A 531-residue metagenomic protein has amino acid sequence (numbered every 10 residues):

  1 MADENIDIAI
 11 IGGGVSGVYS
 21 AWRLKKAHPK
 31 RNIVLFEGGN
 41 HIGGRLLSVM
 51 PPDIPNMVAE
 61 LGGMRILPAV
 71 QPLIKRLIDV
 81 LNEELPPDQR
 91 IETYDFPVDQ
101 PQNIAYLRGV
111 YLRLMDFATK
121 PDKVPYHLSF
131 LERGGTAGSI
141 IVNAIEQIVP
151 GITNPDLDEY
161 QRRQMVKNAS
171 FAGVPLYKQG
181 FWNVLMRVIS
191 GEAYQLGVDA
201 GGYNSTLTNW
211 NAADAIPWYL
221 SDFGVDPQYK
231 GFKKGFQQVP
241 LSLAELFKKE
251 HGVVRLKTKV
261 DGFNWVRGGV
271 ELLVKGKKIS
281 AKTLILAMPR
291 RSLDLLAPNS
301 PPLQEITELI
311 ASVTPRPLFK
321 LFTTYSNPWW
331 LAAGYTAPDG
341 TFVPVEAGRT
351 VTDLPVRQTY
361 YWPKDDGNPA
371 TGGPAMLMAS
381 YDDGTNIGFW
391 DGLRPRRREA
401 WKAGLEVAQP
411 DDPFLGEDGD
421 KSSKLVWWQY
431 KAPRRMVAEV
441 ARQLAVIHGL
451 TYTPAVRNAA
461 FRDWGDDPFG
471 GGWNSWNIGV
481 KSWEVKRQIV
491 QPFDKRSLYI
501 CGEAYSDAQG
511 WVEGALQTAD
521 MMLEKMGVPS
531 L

Functional and structural regions predicted by a protein language model:
D3-L35: N-terminal Rossmann-like FAD-binding beta1-loop-alpha1 element of flavoenzymes
V15-S16, N40-I42, I66, Q71 (+10 more regions): Short, solvent-exposed loop/turn segments at secondary-structure junctions
Y19, G269, Y335-L531: Conserved flavin/dinucleotide-binding core of flavoenzymes
K25-P52: Glycine-rich FAD pyrophosphate-binding loop
G43, I78, L185, L243 (+6 more regions): Generic structural signal for small/hydrophobic residues in well-ordered secondary structure, especially within
I54-A144: Dinucleotide-binding Rossmann-like beta1-alpha1 core, especially the glycine-rich loop that anchors the ADP
Q147-K259, V266-R267, A287, S292-L293 (+2 more regions): Active-site/ligand-binding neighborhood in enzyme catalytic cores
T258-W390: Mid-domain catalytic core of redox enzymes that form a hydrophobic substrate pocket/lid adjacent to a catalytic redox
